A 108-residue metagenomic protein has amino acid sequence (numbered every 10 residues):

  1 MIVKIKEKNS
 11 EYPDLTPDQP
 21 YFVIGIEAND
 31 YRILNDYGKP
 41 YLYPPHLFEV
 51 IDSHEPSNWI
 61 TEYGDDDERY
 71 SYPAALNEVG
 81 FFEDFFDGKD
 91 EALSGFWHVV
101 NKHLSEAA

Functional and structural regions predicted by a protein language model:
I2-L47: Basic/aromatic-rich interaction segments and small domains that mediate binding to polyanionic partners
I51-A108: Beta-strand-rich cores of mature extracytoplasmic or soluble domains
